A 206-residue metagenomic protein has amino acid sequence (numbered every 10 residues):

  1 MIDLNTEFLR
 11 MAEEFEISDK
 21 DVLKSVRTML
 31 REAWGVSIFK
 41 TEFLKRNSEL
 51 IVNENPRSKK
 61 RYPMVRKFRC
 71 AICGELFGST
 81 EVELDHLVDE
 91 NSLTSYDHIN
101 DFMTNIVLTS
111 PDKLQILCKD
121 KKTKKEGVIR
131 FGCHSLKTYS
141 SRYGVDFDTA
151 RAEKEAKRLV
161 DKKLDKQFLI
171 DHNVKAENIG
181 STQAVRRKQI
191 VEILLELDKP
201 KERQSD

Functional and structural regions predicted by a protein language model:
I2-G74, N100-D112: Short, charged surface segments at domain edges that flank catalytic/cofactor-binding sites
L4, S18-V22, R31, V36 (+4 more regions): Non-membrane alpha-helical secondary structure
R69, E83, L117: The −1 position to Zn-ligating cysteines in a subset of zinc-ribbon hairpins
E75-K113, L136-R142: Histidine-centered nuclease catalytic patch
L84, G132, I170-N173: Intrinsically disordered, low-complexity regions enriched for glutamine and histidine
I106-D148: Short Cys/His-centered divalent metal-binding micro-motifs
G144-D146, R151-D206: C-terminal, well-folded lobe of enzymatic/effector domains
